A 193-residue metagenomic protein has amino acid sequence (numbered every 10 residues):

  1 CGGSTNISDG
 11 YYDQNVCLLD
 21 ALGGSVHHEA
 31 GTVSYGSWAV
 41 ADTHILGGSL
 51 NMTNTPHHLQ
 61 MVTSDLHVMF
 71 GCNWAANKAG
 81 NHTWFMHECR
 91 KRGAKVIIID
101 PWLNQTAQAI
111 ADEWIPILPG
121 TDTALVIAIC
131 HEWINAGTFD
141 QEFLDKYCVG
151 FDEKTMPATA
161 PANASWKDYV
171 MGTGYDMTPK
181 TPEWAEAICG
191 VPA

Functional and structural regions predicted by a protein language model:
C1-I7, W74, W184-I188: Conserved short loop/turn motifs at secondary-structure junctions
G3, C72, I99-P101, P119: Cofactor-binding loop segments of dinucleotide-utilizing enzymes, especially the Rossmann-like FAD- and NAD(P)+-binding
T5-T63: Anionic-ligand anchoring segments at beta-strand to alpha-helix junctions in alpha/beta enzyme folds, i.e., glycine
D9, W74-W84: Glycine/threonine-rich flexible loop motifs
G24, E88-V96: A short helix->loop->beta-strand "cap" motif at the edges of active sites that frequently abuts
P56-L66, R92, G174-M177: Glycine-rich phosphate/diphosphate-binding loops that line cofactor/substrate pockets in enzymes
T63-A76: Short acidic, glycine-rich surface-loop motifs adjacent to enzyme active sites
G93, W102-A193: Long, well-ordered, tryptophan-enriched scaffold segments
